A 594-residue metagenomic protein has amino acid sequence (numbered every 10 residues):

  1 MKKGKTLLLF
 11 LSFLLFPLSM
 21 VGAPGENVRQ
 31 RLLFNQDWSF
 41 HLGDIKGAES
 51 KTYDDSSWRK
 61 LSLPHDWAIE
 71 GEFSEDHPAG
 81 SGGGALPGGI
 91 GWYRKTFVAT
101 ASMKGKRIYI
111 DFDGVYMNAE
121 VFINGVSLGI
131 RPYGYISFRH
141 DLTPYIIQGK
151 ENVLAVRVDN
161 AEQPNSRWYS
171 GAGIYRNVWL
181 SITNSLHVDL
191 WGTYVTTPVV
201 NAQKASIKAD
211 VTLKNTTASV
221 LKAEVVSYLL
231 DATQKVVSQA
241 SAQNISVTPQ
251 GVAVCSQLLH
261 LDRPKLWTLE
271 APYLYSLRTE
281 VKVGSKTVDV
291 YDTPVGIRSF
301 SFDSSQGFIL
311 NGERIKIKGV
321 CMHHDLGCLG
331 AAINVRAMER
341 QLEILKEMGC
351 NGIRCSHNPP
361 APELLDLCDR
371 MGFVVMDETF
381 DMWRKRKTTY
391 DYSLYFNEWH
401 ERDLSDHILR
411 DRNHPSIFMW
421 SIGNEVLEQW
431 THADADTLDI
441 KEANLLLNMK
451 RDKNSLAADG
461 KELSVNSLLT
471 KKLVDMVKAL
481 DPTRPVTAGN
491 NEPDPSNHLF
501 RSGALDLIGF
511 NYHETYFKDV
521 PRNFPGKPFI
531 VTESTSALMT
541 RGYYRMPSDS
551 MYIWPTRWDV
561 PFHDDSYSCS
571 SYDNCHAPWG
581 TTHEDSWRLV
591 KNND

Functional and structural regions predicted by a protein language model:
M1-E26: Bacterial Sec-dependent N-terminal signal peptides
S19-E75, A79, V153-R157, A161 (+3 more regions): Accessory carbohydrate-binding/adhesion or oligomerization-edge regions at the termini of glycan-active proteins
L32-F34, D44, G83, G88-Y194 (+4 more regions): Accessory beta-strand-rich segments of carbohydrate-active enzymes
M103-R107, I146-E151, V220, L261-S276: Short glycine/proline/serine/threonine-rich loop/turn segments at secondary-structure transition edges
M117, Y135-T143, P164, S299-L507 (+5 more regions): Active-site mouth of glycoside hydrolases
I123, K204-S246, A253-Q257: Beta-strand-rich binding/interaction modules
S137-P144, V252-H260: Exposed aromatic-hydrophobic patches
V156, S227, L277-T279: Hydrophobic/tyrosine-rich beta-strand signature of extracellular beta-sandwich/beta-rich modules, prominently
